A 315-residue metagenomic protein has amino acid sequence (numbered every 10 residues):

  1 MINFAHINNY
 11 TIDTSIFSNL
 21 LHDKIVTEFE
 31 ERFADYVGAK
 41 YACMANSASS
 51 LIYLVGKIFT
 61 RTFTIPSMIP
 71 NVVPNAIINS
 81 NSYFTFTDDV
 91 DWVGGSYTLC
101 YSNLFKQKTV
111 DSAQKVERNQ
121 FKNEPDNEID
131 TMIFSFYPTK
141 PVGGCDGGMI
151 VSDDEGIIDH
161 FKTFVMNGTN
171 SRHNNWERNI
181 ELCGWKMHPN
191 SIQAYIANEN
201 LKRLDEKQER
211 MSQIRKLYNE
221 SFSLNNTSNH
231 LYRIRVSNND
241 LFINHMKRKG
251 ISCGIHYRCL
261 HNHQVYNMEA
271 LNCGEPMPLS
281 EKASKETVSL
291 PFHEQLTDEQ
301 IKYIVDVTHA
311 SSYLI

Functional and structural regions predicted by a protein language model:
M1-F59, S80, S96, E199-N200 (+4 more regions): Conserved PLP-binding active-site segment in aminotransferase class I/II-type PLP enzymes
F33, L51, F63, N81 (+11 more regions): Generic structural signal for small/hydrophobic residues in well-ordered secondary structure, especially within
M44, I65, I150: Conserved SAM-binding loop
N46, I196, N229-V236, G254-Y257 (+1 more regions): Short beta-strand segments
K57-S112, V116-Q120: PLP-dependent aminotransferase-like
K108-V110, M132, C253-I255, L290: Hydrophobic faces of well-ordered beta-strands that scaffold small-molecule active sites in alpha/beta enzyme cores
V116-F121, E128-R235: Active-site region of PLP-dependent enzymes
G168-W176, L241-P278, K282-V288, Y313-I315: Conserved PLP cofactor-binding pocket of PLP-dependent enzymes
